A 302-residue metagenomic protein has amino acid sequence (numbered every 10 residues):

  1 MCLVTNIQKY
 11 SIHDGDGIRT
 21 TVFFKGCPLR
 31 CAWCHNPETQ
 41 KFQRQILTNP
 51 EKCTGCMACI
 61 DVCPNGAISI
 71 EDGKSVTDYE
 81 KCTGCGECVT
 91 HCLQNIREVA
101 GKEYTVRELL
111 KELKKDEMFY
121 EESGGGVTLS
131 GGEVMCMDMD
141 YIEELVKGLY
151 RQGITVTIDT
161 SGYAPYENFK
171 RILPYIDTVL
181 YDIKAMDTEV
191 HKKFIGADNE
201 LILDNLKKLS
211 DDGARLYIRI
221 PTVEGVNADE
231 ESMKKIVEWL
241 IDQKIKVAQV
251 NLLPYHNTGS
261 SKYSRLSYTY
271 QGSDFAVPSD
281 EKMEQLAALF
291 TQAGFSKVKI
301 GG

Functional and structural regions predicted by a protein language model:
L3-D16, T222-G302: Auxiliary Fe-S-binding modules of radical SAM enzymes
T5-A58, S75-G84: N-terminal pre-triad scaffold of radical SAM enzymes
A32-T39, A58-T77, E87-E103: Iron-sulfur cluster-binding cysteine motifs and their immediate structural context in ferredoxin-like electron-transfer
T39, T48, K192-D198, S267-F275: Short glycine-enriched, charge-decorated loop/helix-capping segments at active-site entrances that position
P50-T54, G101-E108, D116: Extended, non-globular alpha-helical segments
R107-G259, S264: Conserved AdoMet/S-adenosylmethionine-binding subsite of the radical SAM
